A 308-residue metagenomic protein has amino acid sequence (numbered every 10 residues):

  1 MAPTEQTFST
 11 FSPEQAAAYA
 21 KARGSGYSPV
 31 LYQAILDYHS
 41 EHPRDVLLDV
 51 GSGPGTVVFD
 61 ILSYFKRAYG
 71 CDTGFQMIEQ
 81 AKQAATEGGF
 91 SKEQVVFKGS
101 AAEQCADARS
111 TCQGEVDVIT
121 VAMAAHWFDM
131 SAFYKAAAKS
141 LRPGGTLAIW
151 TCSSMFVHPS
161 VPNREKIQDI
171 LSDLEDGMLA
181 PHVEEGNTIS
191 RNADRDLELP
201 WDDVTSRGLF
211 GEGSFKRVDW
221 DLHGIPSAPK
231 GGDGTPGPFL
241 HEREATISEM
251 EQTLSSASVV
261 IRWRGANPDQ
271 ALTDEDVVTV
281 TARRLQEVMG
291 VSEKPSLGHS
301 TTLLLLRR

Functional and structural regions predicted by a protein language model:
S12-S25: Class I SAM-dependent methyltransferase Rossmann-like catalytic core, especially the SAM/SAH-binding loop
S25-D45: Conserved alpha-helix/loop element of class I SAM-dependent methyltransferases that forms part of the SAM/SAH-binding
V46-A106: Class I SAM-dependent methyltransferase SAM/SAH-binding core
D107-I119: A short acidic, Gly/Pro-enriched loop at the edge of an enzyme's catalytic core that lines a small-molecule cofactor
D117-S131: A short SAM/SAH-binding and catalytic strip from SAM-dependent methyltransferases
F133-P143: A short glycine-rich, Lys/Arg-flanked "PGG" loop and its adjoining helix->strand segment in the class I
G144-R243: Conserved catalytic/acceptor-binding region of the Class I
V204-R308: Conserved Class I S-adenosyl-L-methionine
